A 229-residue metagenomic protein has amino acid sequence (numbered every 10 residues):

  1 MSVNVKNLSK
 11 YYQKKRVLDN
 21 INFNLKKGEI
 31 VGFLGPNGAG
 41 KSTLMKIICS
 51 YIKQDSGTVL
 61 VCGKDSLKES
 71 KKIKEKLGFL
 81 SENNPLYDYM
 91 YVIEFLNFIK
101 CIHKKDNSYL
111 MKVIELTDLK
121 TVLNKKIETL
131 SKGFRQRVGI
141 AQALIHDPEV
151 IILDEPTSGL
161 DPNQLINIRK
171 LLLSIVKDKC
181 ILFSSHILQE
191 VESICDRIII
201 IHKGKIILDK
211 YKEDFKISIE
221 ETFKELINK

Functional and structural regions predicted by a protein language model:
C49: Helix-to-loop junction immediately C-terminal to a conserved catalytic motif
G57-K68, K72-I73, K210: Conserved ABC transporter NBD signature motif
N97, C101, N107-L123: Conserved ABC ATPase "signature" region
I151-E155: Catalytic Walker B motif of ABC-type/P-loop ATPase nucleotide-binding domains
L165-K177: Helical segment within the ABC ATPase nucleotide-binding domain
